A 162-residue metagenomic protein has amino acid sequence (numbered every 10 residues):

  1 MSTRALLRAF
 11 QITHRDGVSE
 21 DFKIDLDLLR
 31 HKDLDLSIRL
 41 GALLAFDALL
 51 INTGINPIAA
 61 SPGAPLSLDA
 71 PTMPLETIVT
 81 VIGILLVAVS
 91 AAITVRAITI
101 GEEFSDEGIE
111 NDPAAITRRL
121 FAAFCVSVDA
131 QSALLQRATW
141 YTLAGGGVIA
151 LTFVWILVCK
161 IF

Functional and structural regions predicted by a protein language model:
M1-I24, L66-D69, V158-F162: N-terminal soluble segments of membrane proteins
M1-T13, V95-N111: Short, non-transmembrane cytosolic segments of multipass membrane proteins
H14-G17, D21, L28, D35 (+3 more regions): Non-transmembrane, amphipathic alpha-helical segments
I24-D27, H31-E103, Q136-F162: Alpha-helical transmembrane segments and their immediate juxtamembrane boundary regions in integral membrane proteins
D25, N111-L135: Short membrane-interface loop/juxtamembrane segments of multi-pass integral membrane proteins
